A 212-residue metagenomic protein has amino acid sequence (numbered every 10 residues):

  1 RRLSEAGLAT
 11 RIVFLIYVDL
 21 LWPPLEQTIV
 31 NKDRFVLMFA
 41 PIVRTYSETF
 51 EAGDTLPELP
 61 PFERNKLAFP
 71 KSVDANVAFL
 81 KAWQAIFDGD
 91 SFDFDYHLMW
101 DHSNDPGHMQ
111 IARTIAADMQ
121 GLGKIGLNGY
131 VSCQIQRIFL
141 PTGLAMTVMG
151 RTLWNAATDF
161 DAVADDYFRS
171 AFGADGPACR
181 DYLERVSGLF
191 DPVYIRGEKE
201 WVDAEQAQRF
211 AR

Functional and structural regions predicted by a protein language model:
R1-D165, A171, R209: Catalytic-core regions of glycoside hydrolase
L153-R196: Charged, amphipathic alpha-helical linkers/stalks
I195-R212: Histidine-centered catalytic/metal-binding microenvironments
